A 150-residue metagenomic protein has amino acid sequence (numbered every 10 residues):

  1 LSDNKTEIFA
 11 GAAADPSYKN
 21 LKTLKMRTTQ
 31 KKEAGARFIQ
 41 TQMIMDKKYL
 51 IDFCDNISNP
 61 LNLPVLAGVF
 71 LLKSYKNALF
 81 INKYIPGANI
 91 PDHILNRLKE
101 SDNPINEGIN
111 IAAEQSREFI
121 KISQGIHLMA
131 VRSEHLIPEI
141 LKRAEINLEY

Functional and structural regions predicted by a protein language model:
L1, K19-T23, M43-N59, S133-A144: Active-site-adjacent beta->alpha loops and helix N-cap segments on the catalytic face of soluble alpha/beta enzymes
L1-T6, A13-Y18, S58-I111, Q115 (+2 more regions): Active-site pocket-lining/capping segments in soluble small-molecule metabolic enzymes
A12-S17, A36-T41: Surface-exposed cleft-lining segments at the edges of enzyme active sites
K19-A34: Active-site glycine-rich loop that binds ribose-phosphate moieties when present
K31, G35, A67, I126: Conserved, mostly hydrophobic/aromatic
A34, P60, K121-I122: Structural motif
R37-D46, H127-A130: Catalytic beta/alpha-barrel core
R117, K121, L128-S133, P138 (+1 more regions): Auxiliary Fe-S-binding modules of radical SAM enzymes
